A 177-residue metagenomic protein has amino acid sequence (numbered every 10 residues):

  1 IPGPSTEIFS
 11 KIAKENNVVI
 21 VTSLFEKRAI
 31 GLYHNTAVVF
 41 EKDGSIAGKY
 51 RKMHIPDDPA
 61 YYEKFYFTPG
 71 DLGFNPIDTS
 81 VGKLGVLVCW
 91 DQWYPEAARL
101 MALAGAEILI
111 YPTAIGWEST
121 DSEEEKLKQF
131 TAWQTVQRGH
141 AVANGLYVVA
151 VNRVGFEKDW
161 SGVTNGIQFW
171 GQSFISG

Functional and structural regions predicted by a protein language model:
I1-P2, A29-Y33: Metal-dependent catalytic neighborhoods of phosphoester/phosphodiester hydrolases
P2-V21, K83, C89-G177: CN hydrolase (nitrilase-like) catalytic-core segments centered on the catalytic cysteine and neighboring Lys/Glu
T22-K27: Short beta-strand-to-loop element that shapes/binds the nucleotide-sugar donor at the catalytic cleft/hinge
L32, P69-D71, A143, Q168: A generic fold-level signal
L32-K52, G166-G177: Amphipathic beta-strand/beta-sheet edge segments enriched in Tyr/Trp
T36, K49-K52, P76, G82-D91 (+1 more regions): Active-site-proximal beta-strand elements of phosphoester/diester hydrolases
K52-Y66: A short, polar/charged loop-to-alpha-helix boundary motif
F67-V81: Glycine-/acidic-rich phosphate or pyrophosphate-binding loops and their flanking alpha/beta elements
